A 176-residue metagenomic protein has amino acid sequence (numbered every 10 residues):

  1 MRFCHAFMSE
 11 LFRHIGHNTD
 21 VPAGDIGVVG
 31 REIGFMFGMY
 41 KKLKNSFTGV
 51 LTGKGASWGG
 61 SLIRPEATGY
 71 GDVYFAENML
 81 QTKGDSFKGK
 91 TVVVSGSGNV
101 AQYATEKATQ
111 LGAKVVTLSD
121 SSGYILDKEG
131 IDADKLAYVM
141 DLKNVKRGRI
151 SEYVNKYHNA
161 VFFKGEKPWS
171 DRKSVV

Functional and structural regions predicted by a protein language model:
M1-F87: Glycine/serine-rich phosphate-binding loop and adjoining beta1-alpha1 elements at the start of nucleotide-handling
T52-G55, G60-D171: Glycine-rich phosphate/diphosphate-binding loop of Rossmann-like nucleotide-binding domains
K173-V176: Conserved small/polar residues in nucleotide/adenosyl-binding loops
